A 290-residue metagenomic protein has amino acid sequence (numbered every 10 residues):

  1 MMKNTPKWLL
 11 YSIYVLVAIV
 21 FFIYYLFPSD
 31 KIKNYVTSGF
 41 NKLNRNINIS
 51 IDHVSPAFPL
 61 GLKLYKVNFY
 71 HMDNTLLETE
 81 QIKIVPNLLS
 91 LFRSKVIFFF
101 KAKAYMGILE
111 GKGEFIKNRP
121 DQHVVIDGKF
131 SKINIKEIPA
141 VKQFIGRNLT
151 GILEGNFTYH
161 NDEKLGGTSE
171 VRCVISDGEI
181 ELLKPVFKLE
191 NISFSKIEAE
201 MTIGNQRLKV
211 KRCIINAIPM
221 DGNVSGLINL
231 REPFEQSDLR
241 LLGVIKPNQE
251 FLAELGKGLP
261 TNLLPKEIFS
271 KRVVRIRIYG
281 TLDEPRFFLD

Functional and structural regions predicted by a protein language model:
M1-P6: Short, Lys/Arg-rich N-terminal segment immediately upstream of the first membrane anchor
L10-Y24: Hydrophobic membrane-insertion alpha-helices, especially the h-region of bacterial N-terminal signal peptides
F22-L109: Terminal hydrophobic membrane-targeting helix
F40, I51-P56, F69, T79-R93 (+7 more regions): Extended lipid/amphipathic-ligand handling interfaces
V67, I82, G107, S131-I133 (+3 more regions): Solvent-exposed loop/turn tips at the surfaces of repeat/solenoid architectures
N74-L91, E170-R207, E250-E284: Beta-propeller and related beta-repeat scaffolds in trafficking/envelope systems
F98, V124-I126, S169-V171: Transmembrane beta-strands of outer-membrane beta-barrel proteins
F100-A102, K142-N148, D162, V186-K188 (+2 more regions): Outer-membrane beta-barrel domain signature
